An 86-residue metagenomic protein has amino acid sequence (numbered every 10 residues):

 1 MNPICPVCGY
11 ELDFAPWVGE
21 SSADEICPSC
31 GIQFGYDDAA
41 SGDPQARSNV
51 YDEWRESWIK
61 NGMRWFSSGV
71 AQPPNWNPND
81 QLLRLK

Functional and structural regions predicted by a protein language model:
N2-P3, L83: Contiguous interface-forming segments/domains that mediate binding rather than catalysis
I4, D38-P44: Short, glycine-biased loop/turn motifs at secondary-structure junctions and in low-complexity Ser/Thr/Pro-rich termini
C5-C8, C27: Short cysteine-rich clusters marking metal-coordination/redox-active sites
Y10, I32: Short Cys/His-rich local motifs and their 1-3 flanking residues in nucleic-acid-associated proteins and small
F14-A15, Y36-D37: Short, non-ligating residues that shape and space the ligands of small metal-coordination modules and catalytic
P16-E25: Short linker/helix segments within small regulatory modules
C27, F34, R55-W58: Amphipathic alpha-helical interface segments used for dimerization/assembly
G42-K86: Short, intrinsically disordered terminal segments enriched in charged and Pro/Gly residues
